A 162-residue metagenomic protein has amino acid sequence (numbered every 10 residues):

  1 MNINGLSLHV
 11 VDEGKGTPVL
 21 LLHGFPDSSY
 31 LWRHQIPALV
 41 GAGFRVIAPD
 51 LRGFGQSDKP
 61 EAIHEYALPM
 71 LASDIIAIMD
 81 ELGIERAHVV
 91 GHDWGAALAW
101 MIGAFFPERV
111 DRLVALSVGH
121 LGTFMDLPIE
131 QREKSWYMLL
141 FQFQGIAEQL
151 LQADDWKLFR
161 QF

Functional and structural regions predicted by a protein language model:
L6-L8, F54-V90, W94-F162: Flexible "cap/lid" subdomain of the alpha/beta-hydrolase fold that forms the substrate-access gate
H9-D58, I78: Conserved HGGG/HGGXW glycine-rich cap/lid loop of the alpha/beta-hydrolase fold
